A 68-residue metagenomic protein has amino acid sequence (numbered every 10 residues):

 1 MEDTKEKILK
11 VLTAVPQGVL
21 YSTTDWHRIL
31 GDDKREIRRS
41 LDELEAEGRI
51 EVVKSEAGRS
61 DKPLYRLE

Functional and structural regions predicted by a protein language model:
M1-K5, V53-E68: Short, cationic-aromatic polyanion-contact patches
K5-T13: Hydrophobic residues on short alpha-helical segments
A14-Q17, A46: Secondary-structure boundary motif
Q17-I29: Short acidic, hydrophobic short linear motifs in intrinsically disordered regions
G31-E43: Short amphipathic alpha-helical interaction segments
E45-S55: A short, conserved structural fragment
